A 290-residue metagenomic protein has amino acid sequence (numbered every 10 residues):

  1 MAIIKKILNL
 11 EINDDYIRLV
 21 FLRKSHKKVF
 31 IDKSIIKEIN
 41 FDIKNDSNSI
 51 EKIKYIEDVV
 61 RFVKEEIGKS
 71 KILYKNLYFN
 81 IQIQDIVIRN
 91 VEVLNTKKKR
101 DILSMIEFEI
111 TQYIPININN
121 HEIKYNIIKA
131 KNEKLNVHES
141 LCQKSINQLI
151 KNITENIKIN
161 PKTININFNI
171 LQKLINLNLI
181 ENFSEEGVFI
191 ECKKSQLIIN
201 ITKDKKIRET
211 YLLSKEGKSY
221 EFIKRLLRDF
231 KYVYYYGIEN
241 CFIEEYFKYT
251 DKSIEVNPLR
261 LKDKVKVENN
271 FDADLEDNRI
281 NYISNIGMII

Functional and structural regions predicted by a protein language model:
M1-I290: Hydrophobic/aromatic-enriched cytosolic interaction surfaces used to assemble or bind macromolecules
